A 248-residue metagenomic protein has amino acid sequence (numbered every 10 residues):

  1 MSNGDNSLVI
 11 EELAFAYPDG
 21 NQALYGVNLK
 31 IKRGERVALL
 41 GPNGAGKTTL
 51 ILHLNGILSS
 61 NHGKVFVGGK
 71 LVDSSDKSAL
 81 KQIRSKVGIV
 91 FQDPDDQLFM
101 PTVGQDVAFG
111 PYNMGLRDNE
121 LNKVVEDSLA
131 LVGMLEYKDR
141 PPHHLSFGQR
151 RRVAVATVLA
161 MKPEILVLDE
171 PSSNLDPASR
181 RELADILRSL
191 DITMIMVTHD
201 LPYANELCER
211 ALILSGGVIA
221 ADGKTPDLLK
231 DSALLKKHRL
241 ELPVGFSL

Functional and structural regions predicted by a protein language model:
N55: Helix-to-loop junction immediately C-terminal to a conserved catalytic motif
K64-Q82: ABC ATPase NBD Q-loop/coupling interface
N119-Y137: Conserved ABC ATPase "signature" region
P141-L145, Q149: Conserved ABC ATPase signature
T198-H199: H-loop/switch region of ABC-family ATPase nucleotide-binding domains
A204-E206: A short, surface-exposed alpha-helical micro-motif characterized by mixed small hydrophobic and charged/polar residues
V218-L240: Conserved beta-strand-loop-alpha-helix hinge in the C-terminal portion of ABC ATPase nucleotide-binding domains
